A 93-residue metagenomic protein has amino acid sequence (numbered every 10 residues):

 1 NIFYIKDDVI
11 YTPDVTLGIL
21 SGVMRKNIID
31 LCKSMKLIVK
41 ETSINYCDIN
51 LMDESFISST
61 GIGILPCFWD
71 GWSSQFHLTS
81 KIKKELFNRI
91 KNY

Functional and structural regions predicted by a protein language model:
N1-Y93: Conserved catalytic-core subdomain
